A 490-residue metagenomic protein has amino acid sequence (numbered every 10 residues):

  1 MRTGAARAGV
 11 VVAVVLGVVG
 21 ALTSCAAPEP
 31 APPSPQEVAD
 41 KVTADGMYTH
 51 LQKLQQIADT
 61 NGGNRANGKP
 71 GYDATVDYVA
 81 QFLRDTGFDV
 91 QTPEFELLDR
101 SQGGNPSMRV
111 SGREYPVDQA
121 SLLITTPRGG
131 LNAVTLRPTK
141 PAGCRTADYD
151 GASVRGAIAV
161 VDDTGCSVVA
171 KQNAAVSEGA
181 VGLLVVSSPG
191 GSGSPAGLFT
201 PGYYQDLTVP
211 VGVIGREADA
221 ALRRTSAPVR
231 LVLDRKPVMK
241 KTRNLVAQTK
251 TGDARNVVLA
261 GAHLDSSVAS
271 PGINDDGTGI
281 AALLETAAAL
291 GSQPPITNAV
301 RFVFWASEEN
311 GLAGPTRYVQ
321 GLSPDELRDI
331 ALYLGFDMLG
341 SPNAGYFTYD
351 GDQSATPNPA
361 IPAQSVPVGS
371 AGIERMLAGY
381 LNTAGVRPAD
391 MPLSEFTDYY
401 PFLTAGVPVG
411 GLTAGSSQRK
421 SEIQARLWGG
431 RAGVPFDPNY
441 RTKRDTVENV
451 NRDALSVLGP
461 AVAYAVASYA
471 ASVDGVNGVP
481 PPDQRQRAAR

Functional and structural regions predicted by a protein language model:
M1-P28: Secretory targeting and sorting signals
P28, P33, D40, A44 (+2 more regions): Noncatalytic luminal/extracellular "stalk/propeptide" segments of secretory-pathway proteins
P33-V42, T60-G71, R137-P138, V160-C166 (+10 more regions): Second-shell loop/turn segments in exported
K69, V117-G215, P271, P388: Extracellular/luminal Protease-associated
L122-C144, P201-I273, E285-A288, S292 (+1 more regions): Soluble metallo-hydrolase cores and metallopeptidase-like ectodomains found primarily in the secretory/periplasmic
Y204-D206, A289-A313, F336, G475-N477: Short helix-loop-beta-strand segments that form the rim/entrance of peptidase-like active sites
P295, W305-S416, K420: Metal-dependent peptidase/peptidase-like ectodomains
R419-R490: His/Asp/Glu-rich mid-to-C-terminal helical/loop segments that flank catalytic regions of hydrolases
